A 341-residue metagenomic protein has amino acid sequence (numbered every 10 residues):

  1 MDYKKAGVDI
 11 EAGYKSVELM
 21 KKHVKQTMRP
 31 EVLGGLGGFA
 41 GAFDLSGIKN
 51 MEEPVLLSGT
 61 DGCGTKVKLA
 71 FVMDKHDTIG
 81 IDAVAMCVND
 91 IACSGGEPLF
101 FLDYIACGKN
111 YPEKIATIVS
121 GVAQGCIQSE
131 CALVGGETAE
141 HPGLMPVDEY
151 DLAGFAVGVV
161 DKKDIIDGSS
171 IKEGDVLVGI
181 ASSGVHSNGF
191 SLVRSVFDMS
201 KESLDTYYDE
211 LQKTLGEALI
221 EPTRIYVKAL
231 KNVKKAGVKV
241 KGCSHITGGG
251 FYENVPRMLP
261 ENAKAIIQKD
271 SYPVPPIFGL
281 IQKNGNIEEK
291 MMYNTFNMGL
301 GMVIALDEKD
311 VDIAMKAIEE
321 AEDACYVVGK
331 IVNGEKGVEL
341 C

Functional and structural regions predicted by a protein language model:
M1-L33: N-terminal amphipathic/basic leader segments beginning at the initiator methionine
D2-A6, K114, I118-A132, M145-L152 (+3 more regions): Glycine-/charge-enriched secondary-structure boundary and capping motifs
D9, D61, G174, H245 (+1 more regions): Residue-level signature of catalytic and energy-coupling elements of molecular machines, predominantly ATP/GTP-dependent
S16, M20, A42, C87-V88 (+5 more regions): Buried hydrophobic packing segments
V17, A116-V119, F190: Hydrophobic face of alpha-helices
V17, K49, G64, E140 (+3 more regions): Residue-level detector of flexible, active-site-proximal loop/helix-junction positions within diverse enzyme catalytic
M28-S183: Glycine-rich phosphate/pyrophosphate-binding loop regions near the starts of catalytic domains
E173-E217: Acidic, glycine-rich loop-and-beta core segments that form the ion-binding/anion-interacting portion of active sites
